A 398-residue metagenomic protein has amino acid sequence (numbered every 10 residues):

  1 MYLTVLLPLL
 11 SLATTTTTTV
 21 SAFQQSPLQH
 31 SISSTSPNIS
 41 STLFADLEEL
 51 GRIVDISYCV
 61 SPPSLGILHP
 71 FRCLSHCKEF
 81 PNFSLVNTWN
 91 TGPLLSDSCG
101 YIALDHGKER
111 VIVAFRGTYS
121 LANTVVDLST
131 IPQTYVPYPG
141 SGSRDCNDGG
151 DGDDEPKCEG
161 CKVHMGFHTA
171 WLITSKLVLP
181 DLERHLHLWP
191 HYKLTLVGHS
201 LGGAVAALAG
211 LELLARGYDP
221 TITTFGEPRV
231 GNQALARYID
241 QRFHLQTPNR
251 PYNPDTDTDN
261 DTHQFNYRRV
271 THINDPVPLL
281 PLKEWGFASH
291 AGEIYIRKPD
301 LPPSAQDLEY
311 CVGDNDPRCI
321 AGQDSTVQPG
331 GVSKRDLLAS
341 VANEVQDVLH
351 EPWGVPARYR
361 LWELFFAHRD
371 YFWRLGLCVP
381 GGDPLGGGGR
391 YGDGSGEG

Functional and structural regions predicted by a protein language model:
M1-A22: Fungal secretory targeting signals
T19-I32, E109, S143-D145, G149 (+3 more regions): Serine hydrolase/lipase
S21-H106: N-terminal low-complexity, Ser/Thr- and acidic-residue-enriched intrinsically disordered segments
D55-S57, H69-F71, S75, D97 (+5 more regions): Secreted/extracellular small peptides and ectodomain modules produced from precursors
S64-L68, C77-F83, G152, H164 (+3 more regions): Secreted/processed peptides and extracellular or luminal domains of membrane proteins
S75, E79-V197, L214-P220, L245-T247 (+1 more regions): A conserved cap/lid and substrate-binding interface adjacent to the catalytic center of lipid-processing enzymes
G117, S200, G226-P228: Residue-level signal for short, function-critical loop segments
G198-G202, A206: Gly/Ala-rich beta-loop-alpha elbow adjacent to hydrolase catalytic centers
